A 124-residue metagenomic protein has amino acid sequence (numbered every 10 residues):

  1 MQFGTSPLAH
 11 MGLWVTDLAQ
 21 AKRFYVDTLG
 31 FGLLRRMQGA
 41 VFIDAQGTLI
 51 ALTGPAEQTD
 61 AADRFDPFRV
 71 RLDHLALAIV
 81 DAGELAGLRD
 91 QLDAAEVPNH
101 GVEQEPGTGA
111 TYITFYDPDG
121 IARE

Functional and structural regions predicted by a protein language model:
M1-A19, L72-L77: N-terminal beta-strand motif that seeds the catalytic metal site of vicinal oxygen chelate
M1-G4, R89-E124: Vicinal oxygen chelate
F3, V41-F42, R64-P67: Short secondary-structure boundary/capping segments
W14-E57: Core segments of cupin and vicinal oxygen chelate
Q20, A82-G87: Short, conserved charged micro-motifs
A21, Y25, L75, L92: Hydrophobic pocket/interface hotspot
V41, D73, G109-I113: Short beta-strand micro-motifs in enzyme catalytic cores
T59, D63-A78, G83-E84: Helix-adjacent hinge/juxtasegments
